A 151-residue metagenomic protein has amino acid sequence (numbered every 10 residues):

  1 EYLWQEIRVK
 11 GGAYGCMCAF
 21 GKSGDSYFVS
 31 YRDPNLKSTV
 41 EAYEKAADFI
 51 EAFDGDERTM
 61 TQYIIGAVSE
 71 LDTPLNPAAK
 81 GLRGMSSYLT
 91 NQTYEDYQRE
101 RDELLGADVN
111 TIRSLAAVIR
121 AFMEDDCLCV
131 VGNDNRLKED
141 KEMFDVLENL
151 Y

Functional and structural regions predicted by a protein language model:
E1-A42, D102-M123, K141-Y151: Non-catalytic beta-strand/loop surface segments
E1-Y2, E57, T93: Short, structured coil/loop segments at alpha-helix boundaries
C18-L75: M16/insulysin-pitrilysin zinc metalloprotease superfamily fold
I64, V68-Y151: C-terminal regions of mature proteins
